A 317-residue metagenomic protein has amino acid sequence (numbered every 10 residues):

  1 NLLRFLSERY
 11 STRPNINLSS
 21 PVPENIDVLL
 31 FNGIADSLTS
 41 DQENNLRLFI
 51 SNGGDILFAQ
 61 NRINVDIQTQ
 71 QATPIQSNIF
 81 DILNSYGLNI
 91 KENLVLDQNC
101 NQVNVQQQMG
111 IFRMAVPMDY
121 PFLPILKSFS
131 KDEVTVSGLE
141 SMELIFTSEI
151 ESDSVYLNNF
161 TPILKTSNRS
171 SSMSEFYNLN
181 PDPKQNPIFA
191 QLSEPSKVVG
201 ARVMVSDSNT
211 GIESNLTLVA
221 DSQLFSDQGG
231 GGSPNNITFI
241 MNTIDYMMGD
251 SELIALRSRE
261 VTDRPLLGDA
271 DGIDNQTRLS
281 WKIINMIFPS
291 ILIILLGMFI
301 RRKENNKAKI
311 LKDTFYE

Functional and structural regions predicted by a protein language model:
N1-E252: Acidic, S/T/G-rich, low-cysteine, solvent-exposed domains in lumenal/extracellular/periplasmic regions of secretory
Q98-V103, R259-T262, K312-Y316: A glycine-rich phosphate-binding loop feature that marks nucleotide/adenosyl-phosphate handling sites
Y246-D274: Juxtamembrane amphipathic/hinge helix adjacent to a transmembrane helix
P265-E317: C-terminal signal-anchor/stop-transfer transmembrane helix together with its immediate cytosolic, Lys/Arg-enriched
